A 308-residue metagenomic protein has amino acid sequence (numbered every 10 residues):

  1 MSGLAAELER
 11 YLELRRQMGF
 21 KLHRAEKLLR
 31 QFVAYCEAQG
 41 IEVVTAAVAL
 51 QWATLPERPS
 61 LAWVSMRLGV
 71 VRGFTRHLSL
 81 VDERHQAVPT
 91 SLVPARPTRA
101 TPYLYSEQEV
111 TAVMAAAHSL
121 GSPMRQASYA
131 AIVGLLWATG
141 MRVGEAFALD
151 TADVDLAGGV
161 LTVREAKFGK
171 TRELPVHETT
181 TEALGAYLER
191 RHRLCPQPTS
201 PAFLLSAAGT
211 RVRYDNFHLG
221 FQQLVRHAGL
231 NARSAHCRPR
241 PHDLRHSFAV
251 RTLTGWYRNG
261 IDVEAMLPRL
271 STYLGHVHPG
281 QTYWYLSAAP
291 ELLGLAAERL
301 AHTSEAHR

Functional and structural regions predicted by a protein language model:
M1-R308: Conserved catalytic core of the tyrosine transesterase superfamily
